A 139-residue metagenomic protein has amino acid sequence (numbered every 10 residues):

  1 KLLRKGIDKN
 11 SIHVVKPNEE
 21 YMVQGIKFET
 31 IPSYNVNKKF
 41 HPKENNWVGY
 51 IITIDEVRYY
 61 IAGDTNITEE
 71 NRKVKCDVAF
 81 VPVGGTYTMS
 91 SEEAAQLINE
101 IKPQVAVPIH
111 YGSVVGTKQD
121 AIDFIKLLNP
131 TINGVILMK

Functional and structural regions predicted by a protein language model:
K1-L3: Di-metal (Zn2+ and/or Mg2+/Mn2+) metal-binding site signature of metallo-dependent hydrolases with the MBL/beta-CASP
G6-I7, H13-E20, R72, A95 (+1 more regions): Binuclear metal-ion centers of metallo-dependent hydrolases, dominated by the metallo-beta-lactamase
V14-K75, M89, K139: Core dinuclear metal-dependent hydrolase active-site scaffold
I51-G116: Metallo-beta-lactamase
